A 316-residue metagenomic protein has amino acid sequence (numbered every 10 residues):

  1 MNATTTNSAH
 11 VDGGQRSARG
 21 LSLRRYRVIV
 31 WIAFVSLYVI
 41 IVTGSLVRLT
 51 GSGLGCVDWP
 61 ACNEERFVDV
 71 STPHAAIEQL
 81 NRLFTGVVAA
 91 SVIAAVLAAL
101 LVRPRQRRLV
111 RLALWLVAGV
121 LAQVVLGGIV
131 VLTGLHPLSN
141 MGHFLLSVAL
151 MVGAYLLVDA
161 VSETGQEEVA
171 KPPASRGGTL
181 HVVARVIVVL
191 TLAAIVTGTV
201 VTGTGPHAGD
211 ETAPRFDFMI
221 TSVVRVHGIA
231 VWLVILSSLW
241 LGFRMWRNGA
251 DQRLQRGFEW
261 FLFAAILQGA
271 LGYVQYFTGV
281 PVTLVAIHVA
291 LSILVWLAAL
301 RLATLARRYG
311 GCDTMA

Functional and structural regions predicted by a protein language model:
N2-A316: Polytopic transmembrane helical bundles with strong interfacial aromatic enrichment
